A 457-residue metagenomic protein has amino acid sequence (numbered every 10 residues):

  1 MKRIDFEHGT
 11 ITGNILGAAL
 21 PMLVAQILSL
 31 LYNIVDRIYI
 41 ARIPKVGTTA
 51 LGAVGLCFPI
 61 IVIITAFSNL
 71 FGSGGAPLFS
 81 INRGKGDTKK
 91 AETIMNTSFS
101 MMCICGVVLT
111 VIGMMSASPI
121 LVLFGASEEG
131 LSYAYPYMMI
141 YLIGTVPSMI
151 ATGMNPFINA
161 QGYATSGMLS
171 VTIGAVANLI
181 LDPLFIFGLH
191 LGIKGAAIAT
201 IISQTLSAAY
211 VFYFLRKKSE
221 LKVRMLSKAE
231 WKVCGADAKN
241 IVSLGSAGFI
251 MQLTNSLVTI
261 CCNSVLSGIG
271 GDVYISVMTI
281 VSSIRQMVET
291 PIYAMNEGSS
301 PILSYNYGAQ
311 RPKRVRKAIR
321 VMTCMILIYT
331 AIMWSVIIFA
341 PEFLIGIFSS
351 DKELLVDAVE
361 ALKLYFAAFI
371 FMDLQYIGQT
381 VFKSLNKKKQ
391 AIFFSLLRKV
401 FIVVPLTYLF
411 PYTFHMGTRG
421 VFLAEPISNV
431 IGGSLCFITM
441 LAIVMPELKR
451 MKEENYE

Functional and structural regions predicted by a protein language model:
M1-A19, F79-G144, H190-G245, L303-A368 (+1 more regions): Short alpha-helical transmembrane segments in multi-pass integral membrane proteins
F6-V46, P59-G74, L78, C103-T110 (+5 more regions): N-terminal transmembrane alpha-helices
G17-D36, I140, G174, S203-S207 (+4 more regions): Transmembrane helical elements of multi-pass membrane transporters/channels
L23, I27, L31, V35 (+18 more regions): Generic alpha-helical transmembrane segments of integral inner-membrane proteins, especially permease/transport modules
I27, L31-G52, L121-E128, L184-L191 (+5 more regions): Helix-terminus/linker motif at the lipid-water interface of multi-pass membrane proteins
L51-V111, S148-G167, N263, I275-S335 (+2 more regions): Small-residue-rich hydrophobic transmembrane alpha-helices
N69-G72, Y141-N159, G167-N178, A196-V211 (+5 more regions): Short runs within selected transmembrane alpha-helices of multi-pass transporters and secretion channels
